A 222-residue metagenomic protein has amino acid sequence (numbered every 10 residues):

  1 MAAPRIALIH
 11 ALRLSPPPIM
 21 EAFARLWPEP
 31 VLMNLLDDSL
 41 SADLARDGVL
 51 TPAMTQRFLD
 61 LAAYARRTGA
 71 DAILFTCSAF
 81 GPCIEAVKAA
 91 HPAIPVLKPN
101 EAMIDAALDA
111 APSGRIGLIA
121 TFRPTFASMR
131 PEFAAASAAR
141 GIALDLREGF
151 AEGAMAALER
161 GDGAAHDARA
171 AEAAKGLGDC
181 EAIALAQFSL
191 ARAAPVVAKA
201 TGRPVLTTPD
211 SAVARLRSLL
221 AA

Functional and structural regions predicted by a protein language model:
M1-A222: Non-catalytic structural scaffold of enzyme domains
